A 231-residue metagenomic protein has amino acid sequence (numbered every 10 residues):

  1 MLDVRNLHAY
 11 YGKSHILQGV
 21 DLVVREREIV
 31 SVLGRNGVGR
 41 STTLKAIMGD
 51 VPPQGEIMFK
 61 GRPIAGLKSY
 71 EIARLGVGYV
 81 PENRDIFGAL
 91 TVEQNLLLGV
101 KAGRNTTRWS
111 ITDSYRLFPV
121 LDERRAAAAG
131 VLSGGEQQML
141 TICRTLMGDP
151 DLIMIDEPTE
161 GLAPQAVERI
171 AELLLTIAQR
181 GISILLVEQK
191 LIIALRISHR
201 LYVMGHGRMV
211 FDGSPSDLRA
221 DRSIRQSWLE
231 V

Functional and structural regions predicted by a protein language model:
M1-V231: Glycine-rich phosphate-binding loops of nucleotide-dependent enzymes
